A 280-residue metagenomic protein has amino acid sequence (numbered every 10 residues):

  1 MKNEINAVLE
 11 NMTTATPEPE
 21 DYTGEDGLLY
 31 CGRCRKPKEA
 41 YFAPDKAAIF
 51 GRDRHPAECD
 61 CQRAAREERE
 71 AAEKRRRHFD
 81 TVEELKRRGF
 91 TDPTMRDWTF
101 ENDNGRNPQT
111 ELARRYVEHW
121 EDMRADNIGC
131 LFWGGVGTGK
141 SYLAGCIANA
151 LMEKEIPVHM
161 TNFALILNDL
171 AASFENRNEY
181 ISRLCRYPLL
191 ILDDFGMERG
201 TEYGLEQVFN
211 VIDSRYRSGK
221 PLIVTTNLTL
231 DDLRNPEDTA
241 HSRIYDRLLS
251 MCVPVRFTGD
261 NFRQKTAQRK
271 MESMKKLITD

Functional and structural regions predicted by a protein language model:
M1-N104, K265-D280: A short, basic N-terminal segment
R88-F90, R96-C130: Pre-Walker A (pre-P-loop) alpha-helix and adjacent loop at the N terminus of AAA/AAA+ ATPase modules, a conserved
P108-V117, A148-L189, R199-E206: Short glycine-rich substrate-engagement loop in P-loop NTPases that contacts/grips substrate
R124-A144: Walker A/P-loop nucleotide-binding motif
N127-L131, V158, L189, P221: Residue-level preference for the first positions of well-ordered beta-strands
L167-L170, E198-D280: Replace "adjacent to P-loop NTPase cores in ATP/GTP-dependent enzymes" with "adjacent to NTP-binding cores
D194-F195: Walker B catalytic acidic pair
